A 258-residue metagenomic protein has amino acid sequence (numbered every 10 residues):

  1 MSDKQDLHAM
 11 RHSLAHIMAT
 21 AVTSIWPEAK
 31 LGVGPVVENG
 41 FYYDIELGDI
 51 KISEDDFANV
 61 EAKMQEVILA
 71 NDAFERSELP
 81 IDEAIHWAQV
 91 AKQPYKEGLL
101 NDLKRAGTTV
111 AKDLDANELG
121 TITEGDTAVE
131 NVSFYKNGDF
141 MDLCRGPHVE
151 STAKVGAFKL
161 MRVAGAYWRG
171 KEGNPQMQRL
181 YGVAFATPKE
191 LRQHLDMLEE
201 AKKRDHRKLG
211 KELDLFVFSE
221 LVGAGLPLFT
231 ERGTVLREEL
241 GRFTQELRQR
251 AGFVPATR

Functional and structural regions predicted by a protein language model:
M1-A9, K30-L31, Y42-R258: Auxiliary tRNA-acceptor-end handling modules of aminoacyl-tRNA synthetases
H12: Catalytic tyrosine of NAD(P)H-dependent dehydrogenase/reductases that use a Tyr as the general acid/base
A19: Short active-site segment of divalent metal-dependent hydrolases/proteases that encodes the spacing between
V22-I25, V33-V36, T152: Replace "in large, NTP-powered and nucleic-acid-processing enzymes" with "in large, NTP-powered factors and other
V36-Y42: Short, conserved phosphate-binding/catalytic loop or strand-edge motifs used in phosphoryl-/nucleotidyl-transfer
